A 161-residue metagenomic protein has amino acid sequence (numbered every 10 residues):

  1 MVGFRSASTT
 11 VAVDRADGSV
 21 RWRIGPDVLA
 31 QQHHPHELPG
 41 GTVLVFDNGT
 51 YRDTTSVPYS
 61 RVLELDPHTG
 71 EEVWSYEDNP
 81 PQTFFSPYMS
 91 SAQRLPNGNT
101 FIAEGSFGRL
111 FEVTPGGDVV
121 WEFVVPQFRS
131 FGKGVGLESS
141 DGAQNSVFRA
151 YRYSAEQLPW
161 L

Functional and structural regions predicted by a protein language model:
M1-L161: Histidine-/acidic-rich catalytic cores in large beta-rich domains
